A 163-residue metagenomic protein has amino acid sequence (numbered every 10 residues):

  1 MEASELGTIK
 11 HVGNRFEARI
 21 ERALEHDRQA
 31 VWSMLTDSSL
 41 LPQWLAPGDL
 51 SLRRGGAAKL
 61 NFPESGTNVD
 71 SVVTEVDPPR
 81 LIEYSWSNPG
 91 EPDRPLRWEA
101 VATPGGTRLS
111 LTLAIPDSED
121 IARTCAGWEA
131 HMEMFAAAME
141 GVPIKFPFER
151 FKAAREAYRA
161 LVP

Functional and structural regions predicted by a protein language model:
M1-D49: Hydrophobic ligand-binding cavity/cleft-lining segments
E2-A3, I115-P163: A conserved amphipathic terminal alpha-helix motif
T8, D49, V72, P95-E99: Short, surface-exposed charged micro-motifs
I9-R15, L52-R54, E75-D77, V101-P104: Short, ordered beta-strand-loop transition motifs
V12-A18, S87-M139: Beta-strand/loop substructures that line and gate deep hydrophobic ligand-binding cavities in soluble
A23, Q29, P42-N88: Glycine-rich portal/gate segments that line the openings of hydrophobic small-molecule binding cavities
Q29, S33, E75, T103-G105 (+1 more regions): Replace "anionic and nucleotidyl ligands
T36-D37, P78, A137-G141: Residues at helix-coil transition
